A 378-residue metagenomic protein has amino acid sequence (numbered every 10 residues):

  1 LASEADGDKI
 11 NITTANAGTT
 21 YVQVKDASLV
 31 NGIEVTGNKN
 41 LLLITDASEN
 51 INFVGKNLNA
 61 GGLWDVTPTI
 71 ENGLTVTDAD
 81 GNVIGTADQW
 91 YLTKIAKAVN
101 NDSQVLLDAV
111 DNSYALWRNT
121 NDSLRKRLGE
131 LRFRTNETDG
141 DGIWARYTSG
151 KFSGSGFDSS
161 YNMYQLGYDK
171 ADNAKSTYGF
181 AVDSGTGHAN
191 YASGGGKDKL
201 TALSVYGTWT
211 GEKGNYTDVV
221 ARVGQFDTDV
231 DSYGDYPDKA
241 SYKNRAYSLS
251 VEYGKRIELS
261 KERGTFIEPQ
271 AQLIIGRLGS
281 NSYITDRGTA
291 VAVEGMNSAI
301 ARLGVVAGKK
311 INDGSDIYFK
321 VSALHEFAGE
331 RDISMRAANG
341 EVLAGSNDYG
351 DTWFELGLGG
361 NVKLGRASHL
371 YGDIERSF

Functional and structural regions predicted by a protein language model:
L1-L41, T45-D46: Extracellular beta-strand/loop-rich repeat segments of large surface/secreted proteins
A5-G7, G154-Y161, A192-S193, D313 (+2 more regions): Solvent-exposed loop/turn segments connecting transmembrane beta-strands in outer-membrane beta-barrel proteins
G32-N50, S159-K175, T289-S298: Short secondary-structure subsegments characteristic of cysteine-rich extracellular domains
E49, G55-N100: Low-complexity acidic/polar repeat-biased segments
K97-I267, Y371-E375: Outer membrane beta-barrel translocator domains of Type V secretion systems
L166-K170, V205-W209, V251-I257, A271-L273 (+3 more regions): Residues on the lipid-exposed face of transmembrane beta-strands in outer-membrane beta-barrel proteins
A192-G194, F226-K243, R277-A299, F327-T352: Solvent-exposed, glycine/polar-rich loop segments of beta-barrel outer-membrane systems
S204, A292-F378: Outer membrane beta-barrel transmembrane domains
